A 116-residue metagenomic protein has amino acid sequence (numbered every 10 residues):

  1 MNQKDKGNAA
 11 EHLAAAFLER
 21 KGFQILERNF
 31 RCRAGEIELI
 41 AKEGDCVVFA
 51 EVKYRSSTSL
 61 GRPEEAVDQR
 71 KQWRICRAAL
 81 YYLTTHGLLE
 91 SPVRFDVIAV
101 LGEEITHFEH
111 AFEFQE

Functional and structural regions predicted by a protein language model:
M1-R28: Acidic-basic catalytic patches of nuclease active cores, encompassing PD-(D/E)XK and other metal-cofactor nuclease
L18, I37-R62, I75: Conserved catalytic cores of phosphodiester-cleaving nucleases, focusing on short active-site segments
Q24, V47, P92: Hydrophobic "anchor" residues on beta-strands that sit immediately upstream of conserved functional sites
R28-N29, V48, H107-A111: Secondary-structure boundary/capping motif
C32-G35: Short acidic/glycine-enriched loop/turn segments that link adjacent beta-strands
S59-E90: Mid-chain, well-packed structural core segment of small domains
T85-E116: Domain-level recognition of nuclease-like catalytic cores that cleave nucleotide substrates
